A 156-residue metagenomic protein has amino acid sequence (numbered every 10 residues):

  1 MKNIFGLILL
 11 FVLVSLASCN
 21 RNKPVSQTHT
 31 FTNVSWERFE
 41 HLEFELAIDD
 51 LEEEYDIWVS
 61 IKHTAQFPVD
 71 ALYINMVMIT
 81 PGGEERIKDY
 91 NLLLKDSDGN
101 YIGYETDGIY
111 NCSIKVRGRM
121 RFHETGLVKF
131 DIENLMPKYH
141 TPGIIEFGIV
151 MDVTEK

Functional and structural regions predicted by a protein language model:
S15-S18: C-terminal motif of bacterial Sec signal peptides marking the signal peptidase cleavage site
N20-K23: Bacterial signal peptide processing site
Q27-A47: Post-signal peptide N-terminal segment of mature Sec-exported envelope proteins
E40-V69: Post-signal-peptide N-terminal segment of Sec-exported extracytoplasmic proteins
H41, L92-L94, I102-R117, I132: A beta-strand/beta-hairpin structural motif
E52-Y55, I114-N134: Short tyrosine-centred short linear motifs in exposed loops/low-complexity segments
S60-H63, D131-K138: Short beta-strand-plus-loop segments that form exposed binding edges in beta-rich domains
P68-I74, G143-E146: Short coil-to-beta strand junction motifs in C2/discoidin
